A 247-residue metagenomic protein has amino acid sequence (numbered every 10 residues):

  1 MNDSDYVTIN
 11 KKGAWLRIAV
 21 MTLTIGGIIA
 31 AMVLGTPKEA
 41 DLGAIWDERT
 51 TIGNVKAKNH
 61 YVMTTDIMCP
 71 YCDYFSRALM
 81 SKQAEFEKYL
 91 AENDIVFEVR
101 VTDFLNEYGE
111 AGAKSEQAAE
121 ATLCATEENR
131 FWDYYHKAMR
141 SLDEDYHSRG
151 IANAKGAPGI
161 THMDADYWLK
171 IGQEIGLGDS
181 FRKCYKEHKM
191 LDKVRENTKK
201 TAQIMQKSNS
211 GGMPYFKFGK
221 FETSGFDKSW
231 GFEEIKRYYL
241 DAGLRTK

Functional and structural regions predicted by a protein language model:
N2-A31, N59, T64, R77-S81 (+1 more regions): C-terminal cap of thioredoxin/glutaredoxin-like
A31-D41: Hydrophobic single-pass membrane-insertion segments
L42-N59: A short beta-strand-turn-helix
I45-E48, A84, K199: Alpha-helical scaffolding within the catalytic cores of extracellular/periplasmic polymer-degrading hydrolases
G53-N54, V62, L90, N209: Generic structural signal for beta-strand residues in well-ordered domains
A57-H60, E92-E98, E127-D133, I175-S180 (+1 more regions): Loop/turn elements at helix/coil->beta-strand transitions in domains of secreted/extracellular proteins
I67-A165, S208: Structural alpha/beta surface segment adjacent to cysteine/selenocysteine redox centers across thiol/disulfide enzymes
